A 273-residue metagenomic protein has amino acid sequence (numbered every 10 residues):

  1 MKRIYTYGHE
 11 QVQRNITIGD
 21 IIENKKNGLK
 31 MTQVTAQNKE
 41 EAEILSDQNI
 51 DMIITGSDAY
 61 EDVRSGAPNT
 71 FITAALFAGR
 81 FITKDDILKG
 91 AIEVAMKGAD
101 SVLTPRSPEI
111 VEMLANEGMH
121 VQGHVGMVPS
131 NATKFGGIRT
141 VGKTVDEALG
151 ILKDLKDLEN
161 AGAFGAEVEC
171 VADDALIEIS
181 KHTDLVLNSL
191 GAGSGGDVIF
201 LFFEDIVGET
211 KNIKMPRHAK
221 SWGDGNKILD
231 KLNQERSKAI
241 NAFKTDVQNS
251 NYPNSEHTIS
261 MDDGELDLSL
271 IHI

Functional and structural regions predicted by a protein language model:
K2-S221, K231-S255: Alpha/beta enzyme core
D224: Short, conserved aromatic-histidine micro-motifs
I228: Glycine-rich phosphate/diphosphate-binding loops and the adjacent beta-loop-alpha structural elements that coordinate
I259-S269: A short, charged, Gly/Pro-tolerant segment at domain boundaries
I271-I273: Conserved small/polar residues in nucleotide/adenosyl-binding loops
